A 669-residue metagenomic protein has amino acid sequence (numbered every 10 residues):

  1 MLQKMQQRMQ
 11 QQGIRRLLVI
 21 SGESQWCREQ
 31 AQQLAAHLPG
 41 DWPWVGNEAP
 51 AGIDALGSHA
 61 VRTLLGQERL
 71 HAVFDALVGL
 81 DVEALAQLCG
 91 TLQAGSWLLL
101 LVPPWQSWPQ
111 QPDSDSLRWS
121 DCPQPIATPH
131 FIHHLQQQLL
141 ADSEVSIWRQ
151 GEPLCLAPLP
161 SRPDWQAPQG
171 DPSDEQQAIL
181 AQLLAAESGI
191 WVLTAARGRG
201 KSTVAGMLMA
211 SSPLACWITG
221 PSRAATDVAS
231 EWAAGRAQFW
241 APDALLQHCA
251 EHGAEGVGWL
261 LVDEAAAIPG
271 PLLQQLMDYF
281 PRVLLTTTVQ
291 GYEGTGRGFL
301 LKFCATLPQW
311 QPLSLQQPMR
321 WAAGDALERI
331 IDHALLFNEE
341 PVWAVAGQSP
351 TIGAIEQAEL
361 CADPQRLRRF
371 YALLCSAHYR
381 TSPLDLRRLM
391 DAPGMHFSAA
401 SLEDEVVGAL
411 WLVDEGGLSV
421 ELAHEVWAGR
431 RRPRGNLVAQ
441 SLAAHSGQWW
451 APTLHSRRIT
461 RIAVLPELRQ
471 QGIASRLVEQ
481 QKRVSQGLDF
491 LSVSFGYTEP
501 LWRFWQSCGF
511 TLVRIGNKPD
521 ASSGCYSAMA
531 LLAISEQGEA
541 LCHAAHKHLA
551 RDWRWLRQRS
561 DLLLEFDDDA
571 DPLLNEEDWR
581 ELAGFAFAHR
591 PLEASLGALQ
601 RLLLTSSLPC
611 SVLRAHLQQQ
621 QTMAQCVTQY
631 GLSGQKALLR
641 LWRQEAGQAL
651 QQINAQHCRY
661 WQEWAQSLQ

Functional and structural regions predicted by a protein language model:
M1-M5, A167-E187: N-terminal pre-P-loop "Q-motif" helix
C27-R28, K201: Conserved lysine of the Walker
G52-Q87, A237-D278: Conserved RecA-like ASCE ATPase "motif II neighborhood" in helicase/translocase motors
V61-P158: N-terminal accessory nucleic-acid engagement/regulatory domains that precede and modulate ATP-driven motor cores
C122-D174, A305-W343: Conserved coupling/interface region of RecA-like P-loop/ASCE motor cores
T203-M207, R461-R483: Conserved acetyl-CoA-binding loop-helix of GNAT-fold acetyltransferases
W240-E251, W259, P271-L272, D278-Y379 (+2 more regions): Terminal substrate-recognition subdomain of acyl/acetyltransferases
G394-L412: Conserved beta-hairpin
